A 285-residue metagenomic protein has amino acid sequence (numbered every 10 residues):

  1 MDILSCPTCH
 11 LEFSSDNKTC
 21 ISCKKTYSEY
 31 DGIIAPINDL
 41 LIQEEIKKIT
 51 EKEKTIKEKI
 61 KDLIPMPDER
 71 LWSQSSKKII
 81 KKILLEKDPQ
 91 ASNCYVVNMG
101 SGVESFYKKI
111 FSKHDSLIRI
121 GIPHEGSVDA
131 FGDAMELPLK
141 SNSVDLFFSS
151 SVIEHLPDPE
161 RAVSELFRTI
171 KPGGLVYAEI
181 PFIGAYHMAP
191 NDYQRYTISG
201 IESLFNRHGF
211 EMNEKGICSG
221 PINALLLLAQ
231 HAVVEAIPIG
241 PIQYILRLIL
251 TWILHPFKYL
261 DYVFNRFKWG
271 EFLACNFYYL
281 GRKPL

Functional and structural regions predicted by a protein language model:
M1-K140, L146-S149, F272-F277, P284: Conserved N-terminal segment of class I S-adenosyl-L-methionine
P138-K140, P157, T197: GHKL-family ATP-binding catalytic core of two-component histidine kinases
D145-P157: A short SAM/SAH-binding and catalytic strip from SAM-dependent methyltransferases
L156-P157, I170-P172: Helix-to-beta-strand junctions that scaffold the AdoMet/dcAdoMet cofactor pocket in Class I SAM-dependent enzymes
P159-R161, E165, L175-P284: S-adenosyl-L-methionine-dependent methyltransferase catalytic module, highlighting the catalytic core
